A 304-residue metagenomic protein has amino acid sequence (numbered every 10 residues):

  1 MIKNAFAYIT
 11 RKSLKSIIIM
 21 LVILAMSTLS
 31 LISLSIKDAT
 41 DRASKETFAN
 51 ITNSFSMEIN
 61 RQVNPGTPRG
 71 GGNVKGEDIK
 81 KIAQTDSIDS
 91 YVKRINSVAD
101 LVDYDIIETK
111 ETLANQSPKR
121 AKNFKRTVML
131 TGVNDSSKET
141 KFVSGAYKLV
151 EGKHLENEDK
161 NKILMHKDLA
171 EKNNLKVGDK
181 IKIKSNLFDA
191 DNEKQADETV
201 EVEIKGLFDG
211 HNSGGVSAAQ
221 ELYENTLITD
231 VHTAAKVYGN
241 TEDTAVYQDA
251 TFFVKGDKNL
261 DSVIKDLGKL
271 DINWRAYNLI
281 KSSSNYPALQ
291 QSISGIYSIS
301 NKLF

Functional and structural regions predicted by a protein language model:
M1-L31, D41, E46: N-terminal Sec/SRP start-transfer signal
R11, S284-S294: Membrane-helix interfacial "entry" motifs
L31, S35-A39, K172: Cytoplasmic juxtamembrane "membrane-exit" helices immediately C-terminal to transmembrane segments
F48-V92, N96-S284: Basic-flanked hydrophobic alpha-helices used for secretion and membrane insertion
Q290-F304: N-terminal membrane-entry
